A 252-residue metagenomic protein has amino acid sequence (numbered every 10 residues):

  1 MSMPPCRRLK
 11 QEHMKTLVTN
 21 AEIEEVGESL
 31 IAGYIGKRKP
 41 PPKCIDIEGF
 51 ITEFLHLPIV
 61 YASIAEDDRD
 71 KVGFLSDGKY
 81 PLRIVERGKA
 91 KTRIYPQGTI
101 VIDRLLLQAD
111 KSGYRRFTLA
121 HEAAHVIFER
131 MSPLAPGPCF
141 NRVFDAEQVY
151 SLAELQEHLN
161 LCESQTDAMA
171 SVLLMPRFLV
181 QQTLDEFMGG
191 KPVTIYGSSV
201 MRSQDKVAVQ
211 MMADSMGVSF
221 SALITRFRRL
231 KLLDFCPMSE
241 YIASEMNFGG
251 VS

Functional and structural regions predicted by a protein language model:
M1-S252: Active-site hotspot residues in diverse enzymes, especially metal/ion-binding acidic/histidine motifs
